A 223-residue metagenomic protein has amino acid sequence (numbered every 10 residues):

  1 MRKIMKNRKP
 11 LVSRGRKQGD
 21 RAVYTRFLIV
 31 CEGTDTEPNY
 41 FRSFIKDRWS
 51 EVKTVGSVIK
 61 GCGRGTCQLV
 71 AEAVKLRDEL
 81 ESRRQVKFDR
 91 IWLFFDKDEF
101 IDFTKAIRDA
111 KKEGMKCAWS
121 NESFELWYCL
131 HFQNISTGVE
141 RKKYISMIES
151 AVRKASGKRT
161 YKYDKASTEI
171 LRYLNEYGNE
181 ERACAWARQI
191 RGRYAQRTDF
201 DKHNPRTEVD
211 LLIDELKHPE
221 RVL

Functional and structural regions predicted by a protein language model:
M1-R8, V12-R26, R42-I59, E79-W92 (+1 more regions): C-terminal accessory helical subdomains adjacent to catalytic cores in phosphodiester- and nucleotide-handling enzymes
L28-V30: Conserved beta-strand elements of the Class I
E32-G33, F94: Acidic di-acidic motifs
G33, E37, C62-V70, P205-E208: Phosphate/oxyanion-binding active-site loops and adjacent basic polyanion-contact surfaces
N39-F44, E72: Residue-level detector of alpha-helical secondary structure
L69-E79: Glycine-rich, highly charged phosphate/nucleotide-binding loops
